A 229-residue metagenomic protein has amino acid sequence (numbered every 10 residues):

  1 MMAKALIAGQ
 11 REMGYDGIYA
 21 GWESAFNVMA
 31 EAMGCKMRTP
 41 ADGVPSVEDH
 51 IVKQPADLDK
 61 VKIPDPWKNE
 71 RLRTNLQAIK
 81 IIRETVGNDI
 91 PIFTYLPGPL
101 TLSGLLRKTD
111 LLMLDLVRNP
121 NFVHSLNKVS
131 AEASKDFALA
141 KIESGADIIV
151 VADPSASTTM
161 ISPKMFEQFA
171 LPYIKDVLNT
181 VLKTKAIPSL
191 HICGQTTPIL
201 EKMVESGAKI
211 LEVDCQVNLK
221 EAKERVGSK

Functional and structural regions predicted by a protein language model:
M1, D16, T39-V47, P64-K229: Active-site loop segments of alpha/beta catalytic cores
M1-G14, I18: Active-site-flanking structural segment that lines cofactor/substrate pockets
G14, F26-N27: Active-site substrate-recognition loop segments, prototypically the cytochrome P450 B′-helix/B-C loop
G21-W22, C215: Short secondary-structure boundary segments
E23-A25, P97: Beta-hairpin (beta-strand-turn-beta-strand) motif
N27-A41: Glycine-rich loop at the start of a catalytic domain that most often binds anionic cofactors/ligands
V28, A32, A56, L111 (+1 more regions): Residue-level signal for pocket-adjacent positions within structured domains
I51-K62, A152: Short, basic/glycine-rich phosphate-binding loops at helix/coil junctions that contact nucleotide phosphates
